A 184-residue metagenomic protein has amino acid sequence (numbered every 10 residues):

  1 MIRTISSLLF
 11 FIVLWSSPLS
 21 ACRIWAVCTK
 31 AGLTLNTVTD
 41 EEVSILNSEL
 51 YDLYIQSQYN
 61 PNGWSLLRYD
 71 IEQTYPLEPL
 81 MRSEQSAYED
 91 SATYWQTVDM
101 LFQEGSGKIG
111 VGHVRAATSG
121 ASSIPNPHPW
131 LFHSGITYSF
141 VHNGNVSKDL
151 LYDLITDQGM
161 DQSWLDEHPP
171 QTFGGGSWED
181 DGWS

Functional and structural regions predicted by a protein language model:
M1-I5: Positively charged n-region of N-terminal signal peptides that target proteins for export
S6-S7, A26: Generic early N-terminus positional signal peaking at residue ~5-7
S7-W15: Bacterial N-terminal signal peptides
L19-S184: Conserved short alpha-helical segments that host acidic/polar catalytic motifs at enzyme active sites
